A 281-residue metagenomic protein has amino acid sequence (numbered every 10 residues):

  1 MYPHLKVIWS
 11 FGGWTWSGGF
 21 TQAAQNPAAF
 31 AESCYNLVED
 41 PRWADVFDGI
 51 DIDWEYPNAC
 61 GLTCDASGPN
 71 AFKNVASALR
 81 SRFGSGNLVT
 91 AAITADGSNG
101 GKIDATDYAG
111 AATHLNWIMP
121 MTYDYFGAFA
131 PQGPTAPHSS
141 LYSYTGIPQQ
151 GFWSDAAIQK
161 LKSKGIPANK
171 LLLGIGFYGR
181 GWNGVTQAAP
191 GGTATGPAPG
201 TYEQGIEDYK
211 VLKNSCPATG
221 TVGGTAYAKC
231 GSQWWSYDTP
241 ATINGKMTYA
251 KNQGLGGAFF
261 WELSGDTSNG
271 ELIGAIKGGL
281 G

Functional and structural regions predicted by a protein language model:
M1-D96, Y123-Y125: Substrate-binding cleft and catalytic face of glycoside hydrolase catalytic domains, especially the flexible beta-alpha
W9, I52, I118, L173 (+2 more regions): Conserved, mostly hydrophobic/aromatic
W16-T21, A29-E32, R180, G223-Y237: Conserved active-site regions of diverse hydrolases
A23-W43, G97-A109, S154, I158 (+1 more regions): Short, acidic/polar
D48, N116, G256: Receiver (REC) domain switch/active-site residues of two-component response regulators
N58-E207: Substrate-binding surface in catalytic domains of secreted glycosidases
V211-G281: Extracellular low-complexity, Gly/Ser/Thr-rich intrinsically disordered linkers and protease-sensitive activation/hinge
